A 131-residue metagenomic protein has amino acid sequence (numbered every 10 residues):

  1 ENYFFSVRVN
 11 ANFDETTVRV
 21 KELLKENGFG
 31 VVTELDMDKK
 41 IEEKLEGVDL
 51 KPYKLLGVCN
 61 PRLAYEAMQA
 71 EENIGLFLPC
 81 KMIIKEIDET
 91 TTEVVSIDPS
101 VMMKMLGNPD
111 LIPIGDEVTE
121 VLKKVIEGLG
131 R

Functional and structural regions predicted by a protein language model:
E1, K25, V48-K51, I87: Short glycine-enriched loop/turn motifs at secondary-structure junctions
E1-G28: Terminal, regulation- and interaction-focused segments at domain boundaries
V18-R19, D36, A70, V121: Short Gly/charged-rich anion-binding patches and loops
E22-E26, Q69, N73, E127: Short, intrinsically disordered, mixed-charge
G30-V32, D36-K81: Compact, glycine-rich, soluble single-domain proteins
I83-N108: Beta-strand/loop substructures that line and gate deep hydrophobic ligand-binding cavities in soluble
K104-R131: Well-ordered alpha/beta subsegment
